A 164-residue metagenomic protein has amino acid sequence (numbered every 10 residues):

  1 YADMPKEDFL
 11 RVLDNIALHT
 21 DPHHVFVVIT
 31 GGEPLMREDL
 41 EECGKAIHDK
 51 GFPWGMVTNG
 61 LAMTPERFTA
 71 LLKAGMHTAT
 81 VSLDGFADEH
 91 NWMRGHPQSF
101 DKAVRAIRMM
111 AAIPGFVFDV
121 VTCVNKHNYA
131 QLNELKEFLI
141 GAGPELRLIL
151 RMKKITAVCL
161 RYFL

Functional and structural regions predicted by a protein language model:
Y1-T78: Conserved alpha-helical substructure of the radical SAM core
K73-A74, T78, S82-D84, E89-L164: Radical SAM enzyme [4Fe-4S]-AdoMet core and its adjacent flexible, acidic and glycine-rich loops/tails across
